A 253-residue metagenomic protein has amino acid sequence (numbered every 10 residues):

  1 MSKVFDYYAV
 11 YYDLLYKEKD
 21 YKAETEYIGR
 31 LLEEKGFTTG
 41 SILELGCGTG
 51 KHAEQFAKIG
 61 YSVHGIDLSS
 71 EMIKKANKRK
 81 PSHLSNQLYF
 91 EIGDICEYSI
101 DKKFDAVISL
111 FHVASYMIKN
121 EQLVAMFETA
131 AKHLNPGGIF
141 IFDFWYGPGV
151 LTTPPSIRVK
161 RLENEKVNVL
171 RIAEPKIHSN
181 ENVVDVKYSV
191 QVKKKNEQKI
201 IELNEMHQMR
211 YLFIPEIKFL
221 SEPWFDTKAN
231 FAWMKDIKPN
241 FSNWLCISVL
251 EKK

Functional and structural regions predicted by a protein language model:
M1-T38: Conserved class I S-adenosyl-L-methionine
T39-G46: Conserved class I S-adenosyl-L-methionine
K51-E97: Class I SAM-dependent methyltransferase SAM/SAH-binding core
S99-A106: A short acidic, Gly/Pro-enriched loop at the edge of an enzyme's catalytic core that lines a small-molecule cofactor
L110-H112: Residues lining the SAM
V124-P136: A short glycine-rich, Lys/Arg-flanked "PGG" loop and its adjoining helix->strand segment in the class I
I141-K218: SAM-dependent methyltransferase
R210-K253: C-terminal lobe and adjacent flexible extensions of AdoMet/dcAdoMet transferase-like proteins
